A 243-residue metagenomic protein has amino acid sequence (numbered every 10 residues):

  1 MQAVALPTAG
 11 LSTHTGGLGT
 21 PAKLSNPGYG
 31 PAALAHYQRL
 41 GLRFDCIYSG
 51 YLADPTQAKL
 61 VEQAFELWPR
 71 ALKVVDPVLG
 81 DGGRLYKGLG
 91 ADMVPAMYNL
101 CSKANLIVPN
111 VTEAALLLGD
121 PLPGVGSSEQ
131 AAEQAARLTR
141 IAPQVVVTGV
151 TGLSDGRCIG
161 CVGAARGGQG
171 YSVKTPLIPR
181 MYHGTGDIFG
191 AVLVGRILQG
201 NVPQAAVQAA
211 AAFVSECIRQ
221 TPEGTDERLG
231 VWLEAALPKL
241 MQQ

Functional and structural regions predicted by a protein language model:
M1-K87, A236-Q242: Conserved N-terminal subdomain of the carbohydrate kinase-like
A9-L11, A53, L79-D81, E113 (+3 more regions): Glycine-rich beta-alpha junction loops
T15-G16, T56, D120, R157 (+1 more regions): Short Asp/Glu-rich motifs
H36-L40, L67-W68, K103-I107, L117-P121 (+4 more regions): Change "in soluble alpha/beta enzymes" to "in soluble alpha/beta proteins
G88-G170, N201-Q204: Conserved phosphate/ATP/ADP-binding segment of small-molecule kinases
A115-L116, R180-P203, V207: Short, small-residue alpha-helix embedded
G170-H183: Short pre-catalytic strand/loop immediately N-terminal to key active-site residues, enriched for Gly-Thr
Q204-Q243: Charged C-terminal helix
